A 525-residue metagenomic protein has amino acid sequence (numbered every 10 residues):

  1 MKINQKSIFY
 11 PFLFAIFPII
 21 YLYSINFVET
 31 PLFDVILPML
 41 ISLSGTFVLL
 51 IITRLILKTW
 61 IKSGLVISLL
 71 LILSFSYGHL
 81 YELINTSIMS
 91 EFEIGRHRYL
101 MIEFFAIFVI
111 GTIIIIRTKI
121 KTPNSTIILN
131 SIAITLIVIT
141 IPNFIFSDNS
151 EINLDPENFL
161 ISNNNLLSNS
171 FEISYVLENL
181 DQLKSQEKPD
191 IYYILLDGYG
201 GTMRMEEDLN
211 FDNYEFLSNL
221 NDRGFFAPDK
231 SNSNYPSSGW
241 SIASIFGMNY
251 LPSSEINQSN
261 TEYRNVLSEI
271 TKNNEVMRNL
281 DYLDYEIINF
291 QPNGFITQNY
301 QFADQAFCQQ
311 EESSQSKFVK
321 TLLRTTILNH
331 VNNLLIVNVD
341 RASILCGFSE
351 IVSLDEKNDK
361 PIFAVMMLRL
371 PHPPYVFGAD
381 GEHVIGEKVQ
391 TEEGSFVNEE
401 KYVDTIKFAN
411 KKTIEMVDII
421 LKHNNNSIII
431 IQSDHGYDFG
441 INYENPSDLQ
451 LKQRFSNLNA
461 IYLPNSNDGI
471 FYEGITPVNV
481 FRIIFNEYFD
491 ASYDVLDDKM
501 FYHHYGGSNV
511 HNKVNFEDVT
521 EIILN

Functional and structural regions predicted by a protein language model:
I3-N525: Catalytic domains that recognize anionic headgroups
